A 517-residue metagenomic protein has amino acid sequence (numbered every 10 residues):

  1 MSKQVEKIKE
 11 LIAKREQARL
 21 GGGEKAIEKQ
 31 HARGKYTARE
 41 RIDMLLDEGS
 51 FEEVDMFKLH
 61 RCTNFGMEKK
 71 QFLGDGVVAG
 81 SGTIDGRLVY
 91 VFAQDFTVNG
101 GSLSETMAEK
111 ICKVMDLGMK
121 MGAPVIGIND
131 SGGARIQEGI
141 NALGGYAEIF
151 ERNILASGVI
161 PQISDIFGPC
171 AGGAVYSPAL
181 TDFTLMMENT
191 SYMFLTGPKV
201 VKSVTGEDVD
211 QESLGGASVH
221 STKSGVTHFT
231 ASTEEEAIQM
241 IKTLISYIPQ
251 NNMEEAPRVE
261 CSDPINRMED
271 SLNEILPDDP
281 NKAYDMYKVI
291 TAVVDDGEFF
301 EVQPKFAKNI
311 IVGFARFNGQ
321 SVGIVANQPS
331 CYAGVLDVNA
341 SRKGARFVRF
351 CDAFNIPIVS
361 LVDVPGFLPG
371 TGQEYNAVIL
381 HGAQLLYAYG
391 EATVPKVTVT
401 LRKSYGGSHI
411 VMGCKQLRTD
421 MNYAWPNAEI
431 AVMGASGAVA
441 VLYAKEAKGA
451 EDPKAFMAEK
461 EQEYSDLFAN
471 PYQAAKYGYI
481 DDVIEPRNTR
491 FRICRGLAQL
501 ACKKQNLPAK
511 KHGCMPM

Functional and structural regions predicted by a protein language model:
M1-M517: Ligand-binding clefts of soluble mixed alpha/beta catalytic domains
